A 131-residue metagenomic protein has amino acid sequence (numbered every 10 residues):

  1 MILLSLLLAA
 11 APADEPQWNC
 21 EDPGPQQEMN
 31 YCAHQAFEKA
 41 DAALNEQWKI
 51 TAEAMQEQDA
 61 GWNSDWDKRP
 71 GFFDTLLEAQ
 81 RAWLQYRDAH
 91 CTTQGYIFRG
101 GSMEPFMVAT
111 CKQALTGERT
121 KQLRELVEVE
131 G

Functional and structural regions predicted by a protein language model:
M1-A11: Sec-dependent N-terminal signal peptides
A11-G131: N-terminal alpha-helical modules
